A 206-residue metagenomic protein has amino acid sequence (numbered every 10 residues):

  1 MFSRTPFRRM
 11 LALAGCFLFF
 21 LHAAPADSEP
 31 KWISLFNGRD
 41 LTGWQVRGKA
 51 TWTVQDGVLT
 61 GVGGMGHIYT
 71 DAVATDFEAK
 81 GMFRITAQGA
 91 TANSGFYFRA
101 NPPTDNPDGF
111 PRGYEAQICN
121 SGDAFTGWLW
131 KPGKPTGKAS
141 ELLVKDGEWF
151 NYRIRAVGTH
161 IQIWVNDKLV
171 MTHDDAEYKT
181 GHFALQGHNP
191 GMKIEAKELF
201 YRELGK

Functional and structural regions predicted by a protein language model:
F2-A12: Bacterial N-terminal signal peptides that target proteins for export
R4, C16-F17, P30: Low-complexity, intrinsically disordered short peptide segments enriched in small/polar/basic residues
F7-R8, L21, A116: Residue-level micro-sites within transmembrane alpha helices that shape and flank functional polar/acidic positions
A12-H22: Bacterial N-terminal signal peptides
A24-K206: Carbohydrate-interacting regions of secretory-pathway proteins
